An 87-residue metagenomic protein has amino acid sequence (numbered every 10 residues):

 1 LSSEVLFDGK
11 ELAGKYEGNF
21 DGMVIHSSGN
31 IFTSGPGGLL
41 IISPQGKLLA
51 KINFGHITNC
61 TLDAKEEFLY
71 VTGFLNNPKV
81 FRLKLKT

Functional and structural regions predicted by a protein language model:
L1-E4, A13-G14, G18, P78-T87: Beta-propeller domain segments
S2-G14, G46-I52: A short beta-strand motif characteristic of beta-propeller blades
G9-N30, S34-P36, G55-E67: Beta-rich, blade/repeat-based domains predominating in secreted/periplasmic proteins but also intracellular
P36, P44, F74: Surface loops and adjacent helix of pleckstrin homology
I42-K47, K84-T87: Short loop/turn segments that connect beta-strands within beta-propeller blades
T61-T87: Blade-level signature of beta-propeller repeat domains, shared across WD40, Kelch, NHL, RCC1 and BNR/Asp-box propellers
